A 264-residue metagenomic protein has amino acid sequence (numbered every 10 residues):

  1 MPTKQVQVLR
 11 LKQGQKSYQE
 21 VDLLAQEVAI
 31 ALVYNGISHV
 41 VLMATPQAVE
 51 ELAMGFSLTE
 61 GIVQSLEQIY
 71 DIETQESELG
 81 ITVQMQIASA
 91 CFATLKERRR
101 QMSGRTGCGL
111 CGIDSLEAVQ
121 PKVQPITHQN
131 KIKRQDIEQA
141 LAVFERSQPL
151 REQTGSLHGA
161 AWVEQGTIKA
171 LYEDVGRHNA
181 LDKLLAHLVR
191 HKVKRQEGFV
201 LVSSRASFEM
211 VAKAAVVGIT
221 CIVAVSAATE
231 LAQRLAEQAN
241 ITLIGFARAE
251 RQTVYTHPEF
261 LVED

Functional and structural regions predicted by a protein language model:
M1-L171: Intrinsically disordered, low-complexity regions enriched in acidic/Ser/Thr/Pro/Gln residues
R10, R98-R100, R105, R134 (+8 more regions): Arginine residue identity/basic-tract feature
A170-D174, N179: Glycine-rich, small/polar surface segments that engage phosphate groups of diverse ligands
H178-V254, F260-D264: Feature captures the catalytic cores and cofactor-binding loops of soluble hydro-lyases/lyases that act on carboxylate
